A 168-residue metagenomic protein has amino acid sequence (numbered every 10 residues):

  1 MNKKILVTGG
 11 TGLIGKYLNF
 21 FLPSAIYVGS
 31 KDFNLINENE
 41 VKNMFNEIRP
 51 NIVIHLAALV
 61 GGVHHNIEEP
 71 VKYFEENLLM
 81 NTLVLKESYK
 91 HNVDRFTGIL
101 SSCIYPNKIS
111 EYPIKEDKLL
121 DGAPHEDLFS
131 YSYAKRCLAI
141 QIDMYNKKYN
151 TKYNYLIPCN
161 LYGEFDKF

Functional and structural regions predicted by a protein language model:
K3-L22: N-terminal Rossmann NAD(P)H-binding glycine-rich loop of SDR-like oxidoreductase domains
T8, V28, V53-L59, F96-S102 (+1 more regions): SDR active-site strand-loop-helix element
P23-N43: Adenosine-cofactor binding site in Rossmann-like domains, unifying the SAM/SAH pocket of S-adenosylmethionine-dependent
N34, I104-P106, S130, T151-F168: Flexible, glycine-rich beta-alpha linker
I36, E68-L83, H125, F129 (+1 more regions): Glycine-rich NAD(P)-binding loop of the Rossmann-fold in SDR/ketoreductase-type enzymes
N39-N77, K90: NAD(P)H-binding glycine-rich loop region in Rossmannoid oxidoreductase-like domains and their noncatalytic homologs
T82-L128, N154: Conserved Rossmann-fold NAD(P)-dependent oxidoreductase catalytic core, especially the SDR/UDP-sugar
L83, H125-I157: Active-site Tyr-X1-5-Lys
